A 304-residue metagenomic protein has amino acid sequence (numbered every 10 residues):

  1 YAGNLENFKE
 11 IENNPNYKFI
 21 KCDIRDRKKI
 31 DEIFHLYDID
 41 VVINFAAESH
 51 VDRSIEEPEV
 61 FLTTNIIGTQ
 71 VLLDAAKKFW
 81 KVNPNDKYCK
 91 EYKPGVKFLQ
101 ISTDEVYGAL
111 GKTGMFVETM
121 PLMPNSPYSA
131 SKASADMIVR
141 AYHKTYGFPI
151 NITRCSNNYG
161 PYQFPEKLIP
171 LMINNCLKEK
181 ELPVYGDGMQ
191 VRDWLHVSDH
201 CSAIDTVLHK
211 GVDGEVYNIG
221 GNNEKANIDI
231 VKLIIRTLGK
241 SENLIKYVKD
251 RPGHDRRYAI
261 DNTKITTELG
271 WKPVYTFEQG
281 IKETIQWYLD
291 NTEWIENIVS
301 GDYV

Functional and structural regions predicted by a protein language model:
Y1-N158, E283, Y288-V304: N-terminal Rossmann-like NAD(P)+-binding domain of SDR-like oxidoreductases, especially those catalyzing
N4-N7, T103, K112, L168 (+3 more regions): Activation loop
C22-R25, K29, P170, C176-V304: C-terminal substrate-binding subdomain of Rossmann-fold SDR/epimerase-dehydratase oxidoreductases
T69-Q70, A133-R140, P170-I173, C201-S202 (+1 more regions): Conserved active-site helix of classical SDR/Rossmann-fold NAD(P)-dependent CH-OH oxidoreductases
L110-G111, P161-Q163, K167: Short beta-loop-alpha junction of Rossmann-like oxidoreductase domains
K132, R154-N157, Y162, R192 (+2 more regions): Short, cationic motifs built from Arg/Lys/His that form the positively charged side of catalytic pockets
T145-P149, P165, K210: Short coil/turn segments at alpha/beta junctions that flank glycine-rich nucleotide-binding fingerprints
